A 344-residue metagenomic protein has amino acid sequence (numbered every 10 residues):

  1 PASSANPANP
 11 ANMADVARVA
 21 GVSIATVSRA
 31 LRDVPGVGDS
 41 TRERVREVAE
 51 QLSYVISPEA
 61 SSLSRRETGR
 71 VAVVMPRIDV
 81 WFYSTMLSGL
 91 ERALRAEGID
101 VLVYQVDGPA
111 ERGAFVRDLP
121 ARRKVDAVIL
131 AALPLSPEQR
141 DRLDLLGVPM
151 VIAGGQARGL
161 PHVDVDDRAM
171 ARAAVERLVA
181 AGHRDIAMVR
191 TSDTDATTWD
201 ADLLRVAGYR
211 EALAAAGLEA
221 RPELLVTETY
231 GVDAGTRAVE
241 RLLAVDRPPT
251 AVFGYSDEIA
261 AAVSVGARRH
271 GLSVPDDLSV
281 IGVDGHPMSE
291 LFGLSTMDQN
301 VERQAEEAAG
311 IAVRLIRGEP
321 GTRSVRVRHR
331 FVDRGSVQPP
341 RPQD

Functional and structural regions predicted by a protein language model:
P1-T68, R341-D344: N-terminal helix-turn-helix DNA-binding module of bacterial transcription factors
I24-R29, L63-D79, D185-D195: Short beta-strand segments enriched in small/hydrophobic residues
G69-E176, A180: Alpha-helical recognition/docking segments in bacterial nutrient-uptake and carbohydrate-utilization systems
P76-T85, V103-R112, V163-A173, V189-A214 (+5 more regions): Hinge/beta->alpha junction and helix N-cap segments in small-molecule ligand-binding domains
R112-V125, D233-R247: Short, well-structured alpha-helical segments in soluble
K124-A132, A187-R190, L225, D246-S256 (+1 more regions): Periplasmic-binding protein-like
R184-D185, A220-L224, V274-S279: Short acidic capping loops at alpha-helix termini that bridge into adjacent secondary structure
E240, A244-D344: Flexible loop/turn connectors
